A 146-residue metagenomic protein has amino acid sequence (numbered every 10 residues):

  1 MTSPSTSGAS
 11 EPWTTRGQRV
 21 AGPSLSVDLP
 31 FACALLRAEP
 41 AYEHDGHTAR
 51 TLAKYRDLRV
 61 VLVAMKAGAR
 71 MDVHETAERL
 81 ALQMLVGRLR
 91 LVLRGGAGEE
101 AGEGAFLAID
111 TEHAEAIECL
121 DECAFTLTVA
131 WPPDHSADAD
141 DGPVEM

Functional and structural regions predicted by a protein language model:
M1-D57, D141-M146: A short, N-terminal "cap"/entry segment at the start of jelly-roll beta-barrel domains of the cupin/DSBH fold
H44-G46, R59-T76: Conserved short histidine dyad/triad with adjacent acidic residue
R56, L62, L85-V86, G102-E103 (+1 more regions): A cytosolic small-molecule/anion-sensing beta-strand core signal
A67, A77-G95: Glycine- and acidic-residue-biased ligand/ion/polar-headgroup-sensing regions
R70, A105-F106, A124: Residue-level marker of beta-strand positions
G95-E112: Short acidic-glycine-tyrosine-enriched beta hairpin
D121-D138: A short hydrophobic beta-strand segment most commonly corresponding to one strand of the jelly-roll/cupin
